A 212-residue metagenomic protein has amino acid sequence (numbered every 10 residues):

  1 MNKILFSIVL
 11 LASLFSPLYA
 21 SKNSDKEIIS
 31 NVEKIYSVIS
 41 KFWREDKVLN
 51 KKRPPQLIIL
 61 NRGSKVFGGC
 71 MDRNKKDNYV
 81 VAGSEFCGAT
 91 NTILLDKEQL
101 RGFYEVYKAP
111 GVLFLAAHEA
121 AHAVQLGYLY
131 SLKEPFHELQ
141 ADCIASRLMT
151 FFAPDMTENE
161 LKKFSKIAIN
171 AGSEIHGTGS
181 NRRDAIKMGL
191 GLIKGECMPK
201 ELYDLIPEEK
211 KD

Functional and structural regions predicted by a protein language model:
M1-A20: Classical Sec-dependent N-terminal signal peptides that target proteins to the secretory pathway
A20-I28, E33-I39, R44-K51, L57-T92 (+2 more regions): C-terminal capping/extension segments of zinc metalloprotease domains
D25-I29, Y130-C143, E174-H176: Active-site metal-coordination segments of metallo-dependent hydrolases
I93-D96, L115, A123-V124, D142-C143: Structural recognition of the beta-strand scaffold that forms the well-ordered cores of secreted hydrolase catalytic
E98-F114, L132-P135: Short pre-active-site segment immediately N-terminal to the catalytic Zn-binding motif
A120-P135, L148-A153: Catalytic Zn2+-binding segment of zinc metalloproteases
